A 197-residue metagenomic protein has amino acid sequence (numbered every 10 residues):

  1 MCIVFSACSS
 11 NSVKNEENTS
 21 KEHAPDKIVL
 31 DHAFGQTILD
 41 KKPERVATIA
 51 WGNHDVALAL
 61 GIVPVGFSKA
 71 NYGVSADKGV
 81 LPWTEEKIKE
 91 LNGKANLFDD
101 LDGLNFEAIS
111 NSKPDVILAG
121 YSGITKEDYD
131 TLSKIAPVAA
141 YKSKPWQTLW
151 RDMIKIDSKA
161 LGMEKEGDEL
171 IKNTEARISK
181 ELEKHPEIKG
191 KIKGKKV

Functional and structural regions predicted by a protein language model:
I3-A7: C-terminal motif of bacterial Sec signal peptides marking the signal peptidase cleavage site
C8-D55, E166-K196: Bacterial Sec-exported substrate-binding components of ABC uptake systems
K41, L104, S112: Active-site charged/polar residues at nucleotide-handling catalytic sites that mediate phosphoryl, nucleotidyl
E44, N96, D115-V116: Conserved acidic residues
H54-A108: A short, structured surface patch at a secondary-structure boundary
F67-K69, L118-Y121, A140-K144, E164: Short beta-strand->loop
F106, K113-A119, P137: Proline-aspartate-enriched helix->loop->beta-strand connector
E127-V197: Extracytoplasmic substrate-binding proteins
